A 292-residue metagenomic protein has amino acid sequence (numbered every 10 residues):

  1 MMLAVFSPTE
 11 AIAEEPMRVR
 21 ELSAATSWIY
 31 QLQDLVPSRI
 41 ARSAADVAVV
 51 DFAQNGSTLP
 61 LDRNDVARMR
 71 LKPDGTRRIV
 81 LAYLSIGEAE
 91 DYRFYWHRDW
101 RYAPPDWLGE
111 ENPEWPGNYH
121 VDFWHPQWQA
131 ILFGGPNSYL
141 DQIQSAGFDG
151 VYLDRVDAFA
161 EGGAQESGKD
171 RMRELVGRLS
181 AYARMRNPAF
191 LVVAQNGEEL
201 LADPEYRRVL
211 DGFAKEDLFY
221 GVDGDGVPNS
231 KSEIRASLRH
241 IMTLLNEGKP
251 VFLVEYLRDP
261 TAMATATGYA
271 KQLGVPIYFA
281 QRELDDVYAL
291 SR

Functional and structural regions predicted by a protein language model:
M1-S7: Bacterial N-terminal signal peptides
I12-R292: Glycan-processing catalytic domains of CAZymes
